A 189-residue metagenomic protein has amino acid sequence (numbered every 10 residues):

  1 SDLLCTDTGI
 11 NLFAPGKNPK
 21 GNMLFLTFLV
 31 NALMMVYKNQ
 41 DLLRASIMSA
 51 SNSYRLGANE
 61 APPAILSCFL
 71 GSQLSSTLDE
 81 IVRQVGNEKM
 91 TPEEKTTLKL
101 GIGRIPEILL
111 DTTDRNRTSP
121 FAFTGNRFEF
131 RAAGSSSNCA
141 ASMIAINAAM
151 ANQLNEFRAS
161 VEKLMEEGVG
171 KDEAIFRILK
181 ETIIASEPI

Functional and structural regions predicted by a protein language model:
S1-I189: Active-site capping/gating regions of soluble enzymes
